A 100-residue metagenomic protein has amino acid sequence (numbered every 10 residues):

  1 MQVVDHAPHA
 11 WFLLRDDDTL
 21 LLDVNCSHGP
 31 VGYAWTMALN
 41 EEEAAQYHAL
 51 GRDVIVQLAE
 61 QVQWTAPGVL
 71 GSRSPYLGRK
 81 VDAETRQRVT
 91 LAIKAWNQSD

Functional and structural regions predicted by a protein language model:
M1-D100: Extended, alpha-helix-rich binding/interface surfaces that flank or overlap catalytic cores and mediate recognition
